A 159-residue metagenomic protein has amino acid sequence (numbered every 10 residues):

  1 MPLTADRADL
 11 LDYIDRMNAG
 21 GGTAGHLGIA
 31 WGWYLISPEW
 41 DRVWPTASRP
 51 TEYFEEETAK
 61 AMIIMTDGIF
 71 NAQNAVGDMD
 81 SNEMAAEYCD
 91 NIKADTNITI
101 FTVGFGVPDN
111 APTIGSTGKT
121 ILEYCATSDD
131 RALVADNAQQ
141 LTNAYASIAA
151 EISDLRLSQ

Functional and structural regions predicted by a protein language model:
M1-Q159: P/S/T/G-enriched low-complexity
